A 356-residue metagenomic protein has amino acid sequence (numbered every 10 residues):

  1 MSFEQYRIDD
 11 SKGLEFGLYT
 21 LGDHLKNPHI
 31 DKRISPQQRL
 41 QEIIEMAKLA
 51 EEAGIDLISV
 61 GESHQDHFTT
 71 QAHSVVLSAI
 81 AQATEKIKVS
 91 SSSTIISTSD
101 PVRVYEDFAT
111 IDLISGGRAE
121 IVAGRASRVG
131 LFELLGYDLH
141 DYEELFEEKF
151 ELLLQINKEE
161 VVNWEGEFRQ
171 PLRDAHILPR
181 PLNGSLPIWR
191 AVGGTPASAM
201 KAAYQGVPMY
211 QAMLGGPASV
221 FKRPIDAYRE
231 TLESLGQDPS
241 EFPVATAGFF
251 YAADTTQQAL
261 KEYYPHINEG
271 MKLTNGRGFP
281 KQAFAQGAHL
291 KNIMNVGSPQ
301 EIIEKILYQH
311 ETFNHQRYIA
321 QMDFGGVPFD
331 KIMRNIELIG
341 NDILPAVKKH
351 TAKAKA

Functional and structural regions predicted by a protein language model:
M1-K88, L186: N-terminal beta1-alpha1-beta2 module of alpha/beta enzyme domains
S2-K12, L18, E143-I177, A218-Q316 (+1 more regions): An alpha-helical appendage that flanks or caps ligand/catalytic pockets
D10-F16, I55-L57, T84-V89, S115-E120 (+5 more regions): Short, well-ordered coil/turn segments that N-cap beta-strands
S11-P36, T98-W164, P208-Y210, P217-S219: Flexible, glycine-rich active-site loops centered on histidine and acidic residues that chelate a metal or position
F16, G54, E62, I80 (+7 more regions): Conserved, mostly hydrophobic/aromatic
N27-L40, T94-V102, G184-G194, L290-P299: Active-site mouth loops of central-metabolism enzymes
L57-L77, I95, L214-G216, Q321-K331: Glycine-rich, proline-tolerant flexible connector loops at the mouths of alpha/beta enzymes
G194-G216: A conserved active-site cap/scaffold subdomain adjacent to cofactor or substrate pockets
